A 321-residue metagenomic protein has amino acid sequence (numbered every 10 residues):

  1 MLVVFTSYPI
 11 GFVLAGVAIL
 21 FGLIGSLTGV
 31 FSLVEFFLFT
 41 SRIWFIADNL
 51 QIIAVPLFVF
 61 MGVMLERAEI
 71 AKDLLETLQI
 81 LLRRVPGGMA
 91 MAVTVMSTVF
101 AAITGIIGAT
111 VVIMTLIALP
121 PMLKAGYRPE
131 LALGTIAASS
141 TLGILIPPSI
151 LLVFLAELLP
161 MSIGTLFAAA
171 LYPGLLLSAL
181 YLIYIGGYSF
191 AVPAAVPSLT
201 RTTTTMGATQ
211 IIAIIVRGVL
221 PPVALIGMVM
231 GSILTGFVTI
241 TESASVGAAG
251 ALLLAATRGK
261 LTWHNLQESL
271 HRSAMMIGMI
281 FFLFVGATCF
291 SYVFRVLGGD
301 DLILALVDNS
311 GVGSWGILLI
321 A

Functional and structural regions predicted by a protein language model:
M1-A321: Alpha-helical transmembrane segments of multi-pass membrane transport proteins
